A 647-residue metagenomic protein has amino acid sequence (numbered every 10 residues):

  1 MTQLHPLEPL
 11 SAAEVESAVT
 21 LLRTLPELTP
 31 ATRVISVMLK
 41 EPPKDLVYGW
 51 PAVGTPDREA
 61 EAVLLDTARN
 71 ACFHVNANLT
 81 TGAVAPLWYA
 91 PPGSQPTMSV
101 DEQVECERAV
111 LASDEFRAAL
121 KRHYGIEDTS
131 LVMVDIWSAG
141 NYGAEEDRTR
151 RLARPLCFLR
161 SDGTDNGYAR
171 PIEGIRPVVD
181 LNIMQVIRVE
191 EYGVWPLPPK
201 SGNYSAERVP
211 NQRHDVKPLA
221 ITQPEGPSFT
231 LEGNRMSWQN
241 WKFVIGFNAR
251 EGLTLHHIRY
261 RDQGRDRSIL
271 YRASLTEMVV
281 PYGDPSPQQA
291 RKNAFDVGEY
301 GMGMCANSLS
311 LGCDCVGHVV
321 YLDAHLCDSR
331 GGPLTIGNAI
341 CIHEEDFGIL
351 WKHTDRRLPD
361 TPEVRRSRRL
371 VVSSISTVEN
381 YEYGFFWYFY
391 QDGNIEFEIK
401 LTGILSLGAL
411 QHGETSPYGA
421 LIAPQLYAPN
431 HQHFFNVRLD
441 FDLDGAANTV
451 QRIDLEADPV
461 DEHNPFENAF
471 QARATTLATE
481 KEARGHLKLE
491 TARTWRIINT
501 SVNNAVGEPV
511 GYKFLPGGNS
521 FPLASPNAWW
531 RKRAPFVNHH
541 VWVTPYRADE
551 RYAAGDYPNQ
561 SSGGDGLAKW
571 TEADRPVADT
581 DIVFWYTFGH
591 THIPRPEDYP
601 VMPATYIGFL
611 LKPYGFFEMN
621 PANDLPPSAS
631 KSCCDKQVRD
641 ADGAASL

Functional and structural regions predicted by a protein language model:
M1, V15-S17, L79-M98, K121-R122 (+4 more regions): Extended effector regions of multi-domain proteins
P6-V37, A52-V53, E59-N78, Q103 (+4 more regions): N-terminal ectodomain recognition module in secreted, GPI-anchored, and membrane glycoproteins
P6-Y48, S99-G143: Short, non-transmembrane alpha-helical segments in secretory-pathway proteins
T29-L79, E127-D180, W241, V372: Exposed beta-strand-loop-beta-strand "reactive/processing" segments of non-cytosolic proteins
T67-V104, R108-A118: Hydrophobic or amphipathic alpha-helical targeting/insertion segments
